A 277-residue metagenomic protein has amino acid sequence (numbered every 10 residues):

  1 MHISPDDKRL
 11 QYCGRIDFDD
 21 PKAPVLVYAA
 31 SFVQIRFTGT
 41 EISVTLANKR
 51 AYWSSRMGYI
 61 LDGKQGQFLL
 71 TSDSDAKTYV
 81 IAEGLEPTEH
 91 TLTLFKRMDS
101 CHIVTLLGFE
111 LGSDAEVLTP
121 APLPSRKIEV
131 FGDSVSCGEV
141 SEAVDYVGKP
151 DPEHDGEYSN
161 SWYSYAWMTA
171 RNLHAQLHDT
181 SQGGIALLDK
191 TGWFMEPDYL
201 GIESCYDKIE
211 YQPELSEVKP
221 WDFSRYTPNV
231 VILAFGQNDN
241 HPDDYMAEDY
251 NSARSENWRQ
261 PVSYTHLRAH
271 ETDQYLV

Functional and structural regions predicted by a protein language model:
M1-S161: N-terminal secretory targeting modules
Y28-A30, D151-E256: Conserved SGNH/GDSL esterase-like catalytic core that processes O-acyl groups on lipids and polysaccharides
I128, N229-V231, R268: Hydrophobic beta-strand segments of well-ordered beta-sheets in folded domains
S134-V135, T169, T265: Conserved adenylation A10 loop of the ANL superfamily
W258-Y264: Intrinsically disordered, low-complexity segments enriched in Gly and acidic/Ser/Thr residues that form flexible
T265-T272: Conserved small/polar residues in nucleotide/adenosyl-binding loops
Y275: Cationic, low-complexity basic patches in intrinsically disordered or flexible, solvent-exposed regions
